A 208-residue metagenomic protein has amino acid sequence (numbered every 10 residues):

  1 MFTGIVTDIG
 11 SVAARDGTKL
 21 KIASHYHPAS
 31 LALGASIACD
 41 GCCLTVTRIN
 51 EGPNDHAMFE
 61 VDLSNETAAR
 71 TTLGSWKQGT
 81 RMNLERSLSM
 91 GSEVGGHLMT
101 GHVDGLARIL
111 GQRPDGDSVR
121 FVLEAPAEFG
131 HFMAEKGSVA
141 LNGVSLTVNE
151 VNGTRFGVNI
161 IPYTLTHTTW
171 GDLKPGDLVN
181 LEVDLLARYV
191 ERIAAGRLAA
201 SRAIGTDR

Functional and structural regions predicted by a protein language model:
M1-R208: Conserved loop->alpha-helix
